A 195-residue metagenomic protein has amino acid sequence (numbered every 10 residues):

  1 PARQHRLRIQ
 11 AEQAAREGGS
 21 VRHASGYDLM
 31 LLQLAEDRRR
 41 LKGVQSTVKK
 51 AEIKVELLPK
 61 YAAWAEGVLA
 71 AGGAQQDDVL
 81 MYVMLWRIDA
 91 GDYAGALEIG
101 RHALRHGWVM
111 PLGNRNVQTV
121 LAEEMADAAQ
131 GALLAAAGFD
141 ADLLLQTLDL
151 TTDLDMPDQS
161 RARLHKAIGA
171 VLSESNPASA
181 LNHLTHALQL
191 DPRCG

Functional and structural regions predicted by a protein language model:
P1-D77, E98-P157, T185: N-terminal alpha-helical interaction modules that lie
L58, A90-Y93, A141, N176-A178: TPR-repeat structural position
G72, D155-P157, S175-N176, Q189-G195: Short coil/turn linker motifs that delimit alpha-helical repeat modules in TPR/alpha-solenoid proteins
Q76-D77, A162, G195: Helix-start (N-cap) detector for alpha-helical repeat units in TPR-like alpha-solenoids, especially tetratricopeptide
D77-E98: Hydrophobic/aromatic-rich structural module bridging two neighboring secondary-structure elements via a short loop
M81-Y82, E124-D127, R163-G169: "A position-specific structural signal for the A-helix of alpha-solenoid helical repeats
L85-W86, D127-G131, A170-E174: Residue-level signature for tetratricopeptide repeat
D158-S173, A180-H183: Charged, surface-exposed interaction regions in soluble eukaryotic proteins
